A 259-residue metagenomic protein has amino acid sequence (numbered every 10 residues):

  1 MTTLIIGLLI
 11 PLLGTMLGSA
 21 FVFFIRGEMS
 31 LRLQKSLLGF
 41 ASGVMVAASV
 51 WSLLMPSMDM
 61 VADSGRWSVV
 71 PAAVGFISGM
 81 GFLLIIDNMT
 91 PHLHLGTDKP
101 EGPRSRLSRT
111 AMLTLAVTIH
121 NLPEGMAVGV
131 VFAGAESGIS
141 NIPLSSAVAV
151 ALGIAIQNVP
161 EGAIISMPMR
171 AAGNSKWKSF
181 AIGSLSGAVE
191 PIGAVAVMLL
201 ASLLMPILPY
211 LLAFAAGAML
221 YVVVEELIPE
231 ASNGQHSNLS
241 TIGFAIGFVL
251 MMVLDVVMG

Functional and structural regions predicted by a protein language model:
M1-G259: Intrinsically disordered, metal-sensing/regulatory segments
